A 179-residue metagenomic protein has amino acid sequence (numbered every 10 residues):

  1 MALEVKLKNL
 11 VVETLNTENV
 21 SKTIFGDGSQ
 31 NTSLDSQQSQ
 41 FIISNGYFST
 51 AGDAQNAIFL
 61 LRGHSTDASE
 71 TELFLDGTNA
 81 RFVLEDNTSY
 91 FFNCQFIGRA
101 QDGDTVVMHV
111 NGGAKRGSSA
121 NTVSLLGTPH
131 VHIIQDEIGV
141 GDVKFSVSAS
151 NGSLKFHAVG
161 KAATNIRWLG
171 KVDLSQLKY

Functional and structural regions predicted by a protein language model:
M1-E4, G113-G117: Assembly/interface hotspot detector across virion components, adhesins/toxins, and nucleic-acid enzymes
A2-E4, N9-F82, G170-D173: Periodic small-residue-enriched repeat registers in elongated scaffold domains
T32-S33, S49-Y90, I97-V107, S119-L126 (+2 more regions): Surface-exposed ligand/attachment interfaces on beta-rich extracellular proteins
Y90-Q95, G170-D173: Internal, hydrophobic beta-strand segments that form the core of beta-sheet-rich folds
H109-A114, G170-V172: Extended low-complexity, serine/threonine- and proline-enriched intrinsically disordered segments
S175-L177: Short, low-complexity, Pro/Ser/Thr/Gly-rich segments in the mature regions of secreted, periplasmic
